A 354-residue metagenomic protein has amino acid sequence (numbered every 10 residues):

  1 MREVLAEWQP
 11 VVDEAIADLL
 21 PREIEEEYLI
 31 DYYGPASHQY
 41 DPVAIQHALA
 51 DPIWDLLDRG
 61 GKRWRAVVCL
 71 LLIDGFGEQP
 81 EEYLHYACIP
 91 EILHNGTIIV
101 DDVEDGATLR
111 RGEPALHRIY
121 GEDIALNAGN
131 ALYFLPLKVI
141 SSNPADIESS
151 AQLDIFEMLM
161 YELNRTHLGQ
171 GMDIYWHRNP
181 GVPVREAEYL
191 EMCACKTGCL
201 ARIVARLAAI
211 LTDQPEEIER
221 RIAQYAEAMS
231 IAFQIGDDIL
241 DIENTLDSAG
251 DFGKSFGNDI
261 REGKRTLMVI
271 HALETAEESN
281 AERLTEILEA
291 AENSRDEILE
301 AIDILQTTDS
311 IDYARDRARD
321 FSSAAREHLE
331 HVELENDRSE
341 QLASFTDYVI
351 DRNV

Functional and structural regions predicted by a protein language model:
M1-L93, I99, V103-R118, N143 (+4 more regions): Conserved N-terminal diphosphate/IPP-binding helix and adjacent helical/loop segment of trans-prenyltransferase domains
P42, L71-G75, I99-I119, L137 (+4 more regions): Acidic, Mg2+-coordinating active-site segments of isoprenoid diphosphate-utilizing enzymes
L57-K62, C193, T197, F256-K264: Short glycine/threonine-rich catalytic loop with a Thr-x-Gly-x-Asp
V67, Q79-P90, Q152-M158, I218-M229: Alpha-helical scaffolds flanking conserved acidic
G75-Q79, V139-F156, R178-E188, M192 (+4 more regions): Inter-helical turn/loop segments and adjacent helix faces that build the functional surface of alpha-helical bundle
D123, N127, E162-Q170: Mid-bilayer segments of alpha-helical transmembrane spans in multi-pass integral membrane proteins that mediate
A125-L135, V139-I140: Aromatic-rich carbohydrate-recognition surfaces in CAZymes
E300-V354: C-terminal charged capping/lid subdomain of soluble metabolic enzymes
